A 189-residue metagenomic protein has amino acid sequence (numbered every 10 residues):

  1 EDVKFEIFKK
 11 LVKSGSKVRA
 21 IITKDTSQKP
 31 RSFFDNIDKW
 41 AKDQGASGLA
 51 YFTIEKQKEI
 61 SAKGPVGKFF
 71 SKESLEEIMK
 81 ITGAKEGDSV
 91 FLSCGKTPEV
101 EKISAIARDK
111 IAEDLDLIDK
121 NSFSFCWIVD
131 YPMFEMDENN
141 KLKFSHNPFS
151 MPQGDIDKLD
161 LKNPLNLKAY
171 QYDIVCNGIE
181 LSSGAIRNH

Functional and structural regions predicted by a protein language model:
E1-H189: Class II aminoacyl-tRNA synthetase catalytic cores and aaRS-like
